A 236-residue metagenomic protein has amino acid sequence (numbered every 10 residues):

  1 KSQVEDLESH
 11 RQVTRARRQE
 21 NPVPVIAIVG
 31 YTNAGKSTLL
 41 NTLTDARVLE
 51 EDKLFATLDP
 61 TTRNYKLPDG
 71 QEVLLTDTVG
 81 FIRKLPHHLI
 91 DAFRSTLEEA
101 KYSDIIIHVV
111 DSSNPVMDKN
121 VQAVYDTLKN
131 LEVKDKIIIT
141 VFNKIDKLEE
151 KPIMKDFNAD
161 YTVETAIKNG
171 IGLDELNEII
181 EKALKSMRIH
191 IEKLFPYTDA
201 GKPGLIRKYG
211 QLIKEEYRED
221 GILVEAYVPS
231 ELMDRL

Functional and structural regions predicted by a protein language model:
K1, I90-F93, L97-A100, M117-Q122 (+5 more regions): Amphipathic alpha-helical transducer elements in NTP-driven molecular machines
K1-K101: Conserved G1/Walker A P-loop phosphate-binding module
S2-E5, S9-Q12, A34, K129 (+6 more regions): Non-catalytic alpha-helical coupling and interface elements of nucleotide-dependent molecular machines and regulators
L39, D77, T96, I107 (+3 more regions): Residue-level signature of catalytic and energy-coupling elements of molecular machines, predominantly ATP/GTP-dependent
G70-E72, F93-T162: Conserved C-terminal guanine-recognition region of P-loop GTPase G domains, centered on the G4
V79-I82, S112-V116, K144-E149, K168-G172 (+2 more regions): Conserved nucleotide-binding/hydrolysis micro-motifs of P-loop NTPases
K134-I139, K144-Y197: Canonical P-loop GTPase G-domain recognition
M187-L236: NTP-binding/hydrolysis catalytic cores, primarily Walker-type P-loop NTPases
